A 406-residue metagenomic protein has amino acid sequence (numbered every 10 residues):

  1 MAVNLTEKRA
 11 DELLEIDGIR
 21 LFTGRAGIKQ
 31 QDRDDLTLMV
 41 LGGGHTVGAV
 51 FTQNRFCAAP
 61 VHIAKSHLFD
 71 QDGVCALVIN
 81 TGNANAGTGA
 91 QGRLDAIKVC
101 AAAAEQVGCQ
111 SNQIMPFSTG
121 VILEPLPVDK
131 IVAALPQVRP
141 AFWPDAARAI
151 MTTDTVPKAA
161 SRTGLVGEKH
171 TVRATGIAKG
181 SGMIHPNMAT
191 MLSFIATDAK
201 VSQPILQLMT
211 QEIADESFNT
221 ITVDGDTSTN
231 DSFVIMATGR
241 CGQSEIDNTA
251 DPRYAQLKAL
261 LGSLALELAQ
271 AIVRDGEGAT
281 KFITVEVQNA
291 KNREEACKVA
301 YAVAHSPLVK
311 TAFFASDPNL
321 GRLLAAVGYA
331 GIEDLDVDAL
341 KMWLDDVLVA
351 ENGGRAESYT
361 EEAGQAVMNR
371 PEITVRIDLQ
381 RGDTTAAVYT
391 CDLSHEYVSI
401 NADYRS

Functional and structural regions predicted by a protein language model:
A2-D95, E105-S406: A structural signal for small-residue-enriched, beta-sheet-centric alpha/beta enzyme cores and oligomeric scaffold folds
C100: Generic structural marker for isolated residues within well-ordered, non-membrane alpha-helices of soluble domains
